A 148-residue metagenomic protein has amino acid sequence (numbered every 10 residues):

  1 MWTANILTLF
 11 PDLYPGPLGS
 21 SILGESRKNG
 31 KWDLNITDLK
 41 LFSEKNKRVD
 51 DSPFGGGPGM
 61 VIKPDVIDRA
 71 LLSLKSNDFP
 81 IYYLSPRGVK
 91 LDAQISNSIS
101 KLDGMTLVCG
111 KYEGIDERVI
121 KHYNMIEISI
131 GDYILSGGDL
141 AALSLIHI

Functional and structural regions predicted by a protein language model:
M1-L74: N-terminal nucleotide/polyanion-binding subdomain common to many enzyme families
N5-L7, N35-T37, Y82, M105-L107 (+1 more regions): Hydrophobic/aromatic beta-strand patches that form the interior of the parallel beta-sheet core in alpha/beta enzyme
K40-K45, V89, I134-G137: A short acidic, often aromatic-flanked loop/helix-cap motif at beta-alpha or helix-coil junctions that lines enzyme
V61-K111: S-adenosyl-L-methionine/SAH cofactor-binding core of RNA-modifying enzymes
E113-I120: Short, glycine/polar-rich helix-capping loops at beta-to-alpha or helix-loop-helix junctions that flank or form
I126-G138: Short beta->alpha connector loops at strand-helix junctions that form conserved, small/polar/Pro-enriched
I146-I148: Conserved small/polar residues in nucleotide/adenosyl-binding loops
